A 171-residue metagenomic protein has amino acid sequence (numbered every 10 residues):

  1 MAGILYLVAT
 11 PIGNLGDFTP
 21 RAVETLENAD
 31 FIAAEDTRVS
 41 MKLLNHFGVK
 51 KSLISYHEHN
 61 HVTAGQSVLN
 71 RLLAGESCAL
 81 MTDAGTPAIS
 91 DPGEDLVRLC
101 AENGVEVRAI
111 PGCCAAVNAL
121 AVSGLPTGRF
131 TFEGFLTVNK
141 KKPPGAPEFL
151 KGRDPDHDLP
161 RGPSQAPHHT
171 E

Functional and structural regions predicted by a protein language model:
M1-H57: Glycine-rich, flexible N-terminal cofactor/catalytic loop recognition
A2-G3, C114, N118-E171: Beta-strand/loop-alpha-helix module characteristic of Rossmann-like adenine-cofactor folds
G3-L5, A74-A79, P155-D156: Loop/turn-to-beta-strand initiation segments
I12-L15, D83-P87, P163-Q165: Short glycine-rich anion-binding loops that position phosphate/pyrophosphate groups of nucleotides and phosphorylated
L26-I32, G104-R108, D156-H157: Short active-site oxyanion
I54-T63, F135-K140: Conserved helicase motor
L73-E133: Short glycine-cluster motifs
